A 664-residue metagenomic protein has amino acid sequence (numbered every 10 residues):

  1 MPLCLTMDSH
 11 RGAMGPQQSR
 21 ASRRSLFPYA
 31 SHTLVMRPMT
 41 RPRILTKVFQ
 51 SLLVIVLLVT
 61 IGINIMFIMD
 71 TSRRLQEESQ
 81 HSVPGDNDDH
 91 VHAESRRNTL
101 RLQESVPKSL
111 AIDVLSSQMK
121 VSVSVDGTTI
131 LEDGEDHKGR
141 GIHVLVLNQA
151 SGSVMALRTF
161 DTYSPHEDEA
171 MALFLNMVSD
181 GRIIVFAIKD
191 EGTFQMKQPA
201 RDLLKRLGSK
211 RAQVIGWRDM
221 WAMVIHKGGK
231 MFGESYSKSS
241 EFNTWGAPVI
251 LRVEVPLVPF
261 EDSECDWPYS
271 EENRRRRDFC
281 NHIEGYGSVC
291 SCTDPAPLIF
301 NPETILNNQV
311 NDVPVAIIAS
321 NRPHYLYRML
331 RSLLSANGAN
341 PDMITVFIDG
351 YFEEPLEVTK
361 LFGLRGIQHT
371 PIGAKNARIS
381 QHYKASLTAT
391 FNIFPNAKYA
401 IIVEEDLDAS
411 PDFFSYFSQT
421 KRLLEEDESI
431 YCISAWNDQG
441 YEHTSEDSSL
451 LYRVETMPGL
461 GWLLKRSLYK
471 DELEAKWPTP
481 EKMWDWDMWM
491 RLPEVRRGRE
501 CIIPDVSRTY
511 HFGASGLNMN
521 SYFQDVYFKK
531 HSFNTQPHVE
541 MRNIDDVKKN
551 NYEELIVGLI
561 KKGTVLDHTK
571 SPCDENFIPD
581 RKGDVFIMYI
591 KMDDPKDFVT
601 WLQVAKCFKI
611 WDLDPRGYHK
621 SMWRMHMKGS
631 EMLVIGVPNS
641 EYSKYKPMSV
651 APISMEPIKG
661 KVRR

Functional and structural regions predicted by a protein language model:
M1-T46: Short, low-complexity, Lys/Arg-enriched N-terminal segments of secretory-pathway carbohydrate enzymes
D8, R37-I183, I188-R277: Short acidic-hydrophobic catalytic motif
L58, C265-P297, Y327, T479-R664: C-terminal catalytic/acceptor-binding lobe
P314-R322, A336: A conserved hydrophobic helix/loop-capping motif in glycosyltransferases and polysaccharide synthases
R331-M343: Short, acidic, metal-binding catalytic loop of nucleotide-sugar glycosyltransferases
F347-Y399: Active-site-proximal specificity loops/subdomain of glycosyltransferases
N396-D408: Short beta-strand-to-loop acidic/aromatic patch adjacent to the donor-nucleotide binding site
S410-M488: Conserved catalytic core of nucleotide-sugar-dependent glycosyltransferases
